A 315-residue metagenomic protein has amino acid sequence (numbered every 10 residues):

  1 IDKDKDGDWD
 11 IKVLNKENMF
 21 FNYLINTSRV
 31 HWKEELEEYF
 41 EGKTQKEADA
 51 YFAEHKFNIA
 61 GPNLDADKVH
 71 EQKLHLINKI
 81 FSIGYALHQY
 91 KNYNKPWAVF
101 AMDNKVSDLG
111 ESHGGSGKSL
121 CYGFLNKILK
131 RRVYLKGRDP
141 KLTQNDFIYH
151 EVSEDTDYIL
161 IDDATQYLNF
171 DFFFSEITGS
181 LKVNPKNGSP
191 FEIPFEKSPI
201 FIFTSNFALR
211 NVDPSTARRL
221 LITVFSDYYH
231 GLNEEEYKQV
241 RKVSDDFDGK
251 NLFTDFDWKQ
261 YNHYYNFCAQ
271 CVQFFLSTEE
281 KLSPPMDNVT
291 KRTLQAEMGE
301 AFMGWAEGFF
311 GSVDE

Functional and structural regions predicted by a protein language model:
I1-E315: Feature primarily recognizes SF3-like P-loop helicase cores of small DNA viruses
